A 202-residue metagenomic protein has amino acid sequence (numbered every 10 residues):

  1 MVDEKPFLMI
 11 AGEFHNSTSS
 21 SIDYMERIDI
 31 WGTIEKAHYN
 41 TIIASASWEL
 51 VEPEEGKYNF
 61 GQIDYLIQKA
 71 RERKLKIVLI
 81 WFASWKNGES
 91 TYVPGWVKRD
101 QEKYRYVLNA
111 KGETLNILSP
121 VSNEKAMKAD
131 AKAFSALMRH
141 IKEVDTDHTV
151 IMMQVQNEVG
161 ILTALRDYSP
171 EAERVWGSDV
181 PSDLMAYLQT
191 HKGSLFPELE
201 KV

Functional and structural regions predicted by a protein language model:
M1-N40: N-terminal carbohydrate-binding accessory modules
E4, I42, A70, L137 (+1 more regions): Conserved, mostly hydrophobic/aromatic
K5, S47-E49, F82-S84, V155-E158 (+1 more regions): An acidic- and aromatic-residue-enriched active-site/binding cleft used to recognize and process polar
L8-D23, S45-I63, K111-K132, H140 (+2 more regions): The substrate-binding groove and active-site-proximal loops of carbohydrate-active enzymes, especially glycoside
I10-H15, I43-S45, V78-F82, Q154-Q156: A cross-family glycoside hydrolase active-site/sugar-binding cleft signature
S17-S19, L50-E52, K86-G88, V159-T163: Flexible loop/turn segments at secondary-structure boundaries
E26-Y104, I141: Aromatic-lined substrate-binding rim segments of carbohydrate-active enzymes
V93, E102-V202: Polysaccharide-binding and catalytic clefts of secreted carbohydrate-active enzymes
